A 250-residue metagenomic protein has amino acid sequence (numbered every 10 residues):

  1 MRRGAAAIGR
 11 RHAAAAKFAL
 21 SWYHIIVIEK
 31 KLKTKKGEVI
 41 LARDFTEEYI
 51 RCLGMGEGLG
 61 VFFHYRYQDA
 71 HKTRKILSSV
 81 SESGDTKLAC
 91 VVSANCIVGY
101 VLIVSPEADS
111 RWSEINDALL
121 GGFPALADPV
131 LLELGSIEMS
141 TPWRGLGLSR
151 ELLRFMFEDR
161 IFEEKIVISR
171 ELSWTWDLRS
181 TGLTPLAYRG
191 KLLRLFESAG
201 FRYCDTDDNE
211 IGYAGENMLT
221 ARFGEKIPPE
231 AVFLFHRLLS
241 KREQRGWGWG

Functional and structural regions predicted by a protein language model:
M1-V27: N-terminal amphipathic/basic-hydrophobic helices that include classical n-h-c signal peptides and signal-anchor
F18-A70, E164-G250: Terminal substrate-recognition subdomain of acyl/acetyltransferases
D69-L132, I137: A conserved beta-strand-loop-helix scaffold within acyl/acetyltransferase catalytic domains
L77-S78, L153, L193: Short amphipathic alpha-helical segments and helix-helix/interface helices
G99, G147, G200-R202: Glycine-centered loop/turn motif at secondary-structure junctions
R111-I115, R144-S149: Active-site-adjacent loop/helix micro-motif of nuclease/hydrolase catalytic cores
S136-E138, L172-S173: Short, histidine-centered active-site or binding-site loop motifs used for metal coordination, general acid-base
M139, G145-I161: Conserved acetyl-CoA-binding loop-helix of GNAT-fold acetyltransferases
